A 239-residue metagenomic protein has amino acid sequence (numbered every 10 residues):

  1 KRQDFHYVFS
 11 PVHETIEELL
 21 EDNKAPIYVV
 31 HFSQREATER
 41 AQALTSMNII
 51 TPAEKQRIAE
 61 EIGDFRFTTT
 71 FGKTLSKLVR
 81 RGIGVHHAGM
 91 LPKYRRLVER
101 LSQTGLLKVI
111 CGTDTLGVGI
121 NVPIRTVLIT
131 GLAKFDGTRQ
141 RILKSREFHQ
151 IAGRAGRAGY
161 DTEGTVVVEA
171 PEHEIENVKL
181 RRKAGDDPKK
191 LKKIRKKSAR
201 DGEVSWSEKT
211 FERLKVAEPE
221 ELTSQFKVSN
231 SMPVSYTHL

Functional and structural regions predicted by a protein language model:
K1-H31: Conserved interdomain linker/interface between the two RecA-like ATPase lobes of SF2 helicase motors
E18-L20, L75, L101, G117-I120 (+2 more regions): Replace "in large, NTP-powered and nucleic-acid-processing enzymes" with "in large, NTP-powered factors and other
K24-A25, R80-R81, P123-T126, D161-V166: Short glycine-/polar-rich loops that comprise or flank the Walker A/P-loop and associated switch/sensor motifs
V30, Q34-V109, I142-K144: Conserved C-terminal RecA-like helicase domain
T104-K108, D114-R154, P171: Conserved RecA-like helicase motor core of SF1/SF2 enzymes
E147-L180: Conserved segment of the helicase C-terminal RecA-like domain
R181-Q225: Long, hydrophobic alpha-helical segments
T237-H238: Conserved small/polar residues in nucleotide/adenosyl-binding loops
